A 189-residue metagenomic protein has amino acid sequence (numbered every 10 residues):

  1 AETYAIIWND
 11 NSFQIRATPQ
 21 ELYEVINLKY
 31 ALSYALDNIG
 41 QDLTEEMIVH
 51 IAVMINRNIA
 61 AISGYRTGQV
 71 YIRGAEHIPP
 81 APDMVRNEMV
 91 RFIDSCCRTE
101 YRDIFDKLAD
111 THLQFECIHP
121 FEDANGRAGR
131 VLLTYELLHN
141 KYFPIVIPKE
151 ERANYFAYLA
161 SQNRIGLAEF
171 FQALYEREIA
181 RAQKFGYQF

Functional and structural regions predicted by a protein language model:
A1-D123, R127-F189: FIC/Doc superfamily catalytic core
